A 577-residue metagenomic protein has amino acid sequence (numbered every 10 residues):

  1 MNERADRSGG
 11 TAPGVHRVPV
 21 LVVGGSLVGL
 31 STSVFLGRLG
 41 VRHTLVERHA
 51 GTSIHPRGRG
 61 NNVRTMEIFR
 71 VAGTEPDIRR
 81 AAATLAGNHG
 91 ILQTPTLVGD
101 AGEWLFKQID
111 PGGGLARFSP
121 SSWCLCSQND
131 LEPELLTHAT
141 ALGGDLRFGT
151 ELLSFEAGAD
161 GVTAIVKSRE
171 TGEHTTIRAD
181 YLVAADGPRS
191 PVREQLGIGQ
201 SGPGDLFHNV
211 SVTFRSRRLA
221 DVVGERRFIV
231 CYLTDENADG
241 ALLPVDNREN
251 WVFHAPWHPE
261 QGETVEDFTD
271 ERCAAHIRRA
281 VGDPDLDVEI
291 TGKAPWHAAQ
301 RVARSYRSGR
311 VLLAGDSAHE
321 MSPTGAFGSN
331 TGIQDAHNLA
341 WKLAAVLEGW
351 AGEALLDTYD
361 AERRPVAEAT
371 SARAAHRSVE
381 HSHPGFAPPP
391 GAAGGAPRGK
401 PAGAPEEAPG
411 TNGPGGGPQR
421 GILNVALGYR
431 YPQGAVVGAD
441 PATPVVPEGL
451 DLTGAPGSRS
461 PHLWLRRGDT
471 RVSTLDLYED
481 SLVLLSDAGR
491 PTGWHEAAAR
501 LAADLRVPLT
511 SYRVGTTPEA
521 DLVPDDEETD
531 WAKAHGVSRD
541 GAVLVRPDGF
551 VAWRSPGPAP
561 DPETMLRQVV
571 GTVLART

Functional and structural regions predicted by a protein language model:
E3-D6, F106, A344-L482, D487-T492 (+3 more regions): C-terminal helical "tail/cap" subdomain of flavin- and related membrane-associated enzymes
V15-L45: N-terminal Rossmann-like FAD-binding beta1-loop-alpha1 element of flavoenzymes
H16-V18, T171-Y181: Core beta-strand elements of the Rossmann-like FAD/NAD(P) dinucleotide-binding domain in flavoenzyme oxidoreductases
V23, T176-G187: Short hydrophobic core segments
G24-V34, L135, A184, I290 (+6 more regions): Conserved mid-domain beta->alpha element of the FAD-binding
I54-T140, T234: Active-site-adjacent segment of FAD-dependent monooxygenases/related oxidoreductases
G99-D130, E173-H174, V223-G224, T234-G292: Conserved FAD/dinucleotide-binding core of flavoprotein oxidoreductases
F148-T163: A conserved short coil-to-beta-strand element within the FAD-binding core of flavoproteins
